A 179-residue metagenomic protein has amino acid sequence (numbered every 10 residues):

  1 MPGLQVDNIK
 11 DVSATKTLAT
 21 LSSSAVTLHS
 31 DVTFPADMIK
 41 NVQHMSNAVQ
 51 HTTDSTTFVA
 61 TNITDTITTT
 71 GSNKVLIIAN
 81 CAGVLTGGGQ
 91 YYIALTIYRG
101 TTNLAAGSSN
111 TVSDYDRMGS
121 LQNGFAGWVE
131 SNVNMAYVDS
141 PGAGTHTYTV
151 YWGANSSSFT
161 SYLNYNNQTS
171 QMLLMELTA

Functional and structural regions predicted by a protein language model:
G3-Q50: Glycine-rich, low-complexity segments
S46, Q50-T52, T57, T68-T145 (+1 more regions): Terminal beta-strand-rich extracellular "head" domains that mediate receptor/glycan or other ligand binding
A60: A Trp-anchored, charged/polar loop motif used as the substrate-binding/catalytic surface of acyl/ester-handling
I63-D65: Extended, low-complexity regulatory regions
